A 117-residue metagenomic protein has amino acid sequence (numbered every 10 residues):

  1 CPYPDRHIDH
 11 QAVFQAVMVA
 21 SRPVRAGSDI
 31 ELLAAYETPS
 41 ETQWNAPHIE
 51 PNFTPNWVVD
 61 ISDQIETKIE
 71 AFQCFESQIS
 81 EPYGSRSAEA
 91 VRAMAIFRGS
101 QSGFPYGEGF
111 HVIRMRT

Functional and structural regions predicted by a protein language model:
C1-T117: Metal-dependent de-N-acetylase/amidase catalytic core
